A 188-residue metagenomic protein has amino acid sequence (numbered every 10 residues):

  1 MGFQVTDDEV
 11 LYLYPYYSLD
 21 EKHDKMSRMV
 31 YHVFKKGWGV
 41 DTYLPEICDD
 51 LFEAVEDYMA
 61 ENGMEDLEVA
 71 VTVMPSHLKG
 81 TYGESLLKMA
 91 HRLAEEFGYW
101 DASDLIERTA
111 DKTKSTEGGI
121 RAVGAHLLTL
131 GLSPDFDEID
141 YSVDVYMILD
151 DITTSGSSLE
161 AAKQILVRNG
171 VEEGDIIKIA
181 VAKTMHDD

Functional and structural regions predicted by a protein language model:
M1-D66, L78-K79, E107-I139: Active-site-facing substrate-recognition patch
F52-D57, H91, A161-V167: Short, well-ordered amphipathic alpha-helices
A70-Y82: Short beta-strand-loop/turn "lid" adjacent to the catalytic site in phosphate-handling enzymes
V73-P75, T109, L149-D150, G156: Short His-Asn-centered micro-motif
H77, Y99-A102: Conformational-control "hinges and anchors"
S85-H91: Charged helix-capping and loop-helix junction motifs
H91-Y99: Short helix-loop-beta junction
E117-D188: PRPP/pyrophosphate-binding module of the type I phosphoribosyltransferase fold
